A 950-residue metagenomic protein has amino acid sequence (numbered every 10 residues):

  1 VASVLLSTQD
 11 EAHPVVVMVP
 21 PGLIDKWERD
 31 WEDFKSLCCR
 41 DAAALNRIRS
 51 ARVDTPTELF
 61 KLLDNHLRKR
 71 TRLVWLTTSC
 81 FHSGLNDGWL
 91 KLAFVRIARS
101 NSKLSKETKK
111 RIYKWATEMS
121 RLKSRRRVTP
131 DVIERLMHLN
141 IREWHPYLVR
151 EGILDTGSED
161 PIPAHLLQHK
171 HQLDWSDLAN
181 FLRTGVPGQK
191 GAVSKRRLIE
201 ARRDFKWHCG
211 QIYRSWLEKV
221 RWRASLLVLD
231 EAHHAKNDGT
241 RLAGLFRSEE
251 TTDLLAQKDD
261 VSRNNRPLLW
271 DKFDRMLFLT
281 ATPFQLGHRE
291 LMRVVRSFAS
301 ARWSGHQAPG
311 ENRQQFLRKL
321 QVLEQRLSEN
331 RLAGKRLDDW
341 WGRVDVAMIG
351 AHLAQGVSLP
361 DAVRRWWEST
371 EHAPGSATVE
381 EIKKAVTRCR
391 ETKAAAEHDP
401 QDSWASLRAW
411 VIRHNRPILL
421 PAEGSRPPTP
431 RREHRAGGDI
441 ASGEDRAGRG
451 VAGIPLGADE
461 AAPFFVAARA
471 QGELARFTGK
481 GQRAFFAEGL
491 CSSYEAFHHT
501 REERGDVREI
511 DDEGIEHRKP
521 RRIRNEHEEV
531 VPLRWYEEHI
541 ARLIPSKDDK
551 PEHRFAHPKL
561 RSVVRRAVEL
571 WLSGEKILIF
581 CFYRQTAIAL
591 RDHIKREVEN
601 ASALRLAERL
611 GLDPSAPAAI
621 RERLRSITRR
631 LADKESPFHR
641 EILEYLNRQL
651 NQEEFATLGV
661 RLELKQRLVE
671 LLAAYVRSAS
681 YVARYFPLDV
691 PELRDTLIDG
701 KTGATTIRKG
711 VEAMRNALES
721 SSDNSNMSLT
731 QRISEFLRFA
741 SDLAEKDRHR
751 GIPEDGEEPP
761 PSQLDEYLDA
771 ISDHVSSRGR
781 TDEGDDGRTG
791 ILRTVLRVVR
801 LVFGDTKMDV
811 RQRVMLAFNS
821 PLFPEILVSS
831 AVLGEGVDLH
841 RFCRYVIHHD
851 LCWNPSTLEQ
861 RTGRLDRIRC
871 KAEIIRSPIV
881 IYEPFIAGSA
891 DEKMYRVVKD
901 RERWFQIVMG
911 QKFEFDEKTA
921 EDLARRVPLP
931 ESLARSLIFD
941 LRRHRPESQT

Functional and structural regions predicted by a protein language model:
V1-L822, V832-V837, P878-T950: Helicase motor interdomain insertion/brace
S215, C843, R861-T862: Amphipathic helical hotspot of TIR/SEFIR-family domains
A281, L851, C870: Short, conserved catalytic or interaction motifs in soluble domains
A601, Y845-D850: Short hydrophobic/aromatic-enriched beta-strand-loop microsegments
E825-I826: Structural hallmark of WD40 beta-propellers
N854-I874: Conserved SF2 helicase motif VI
